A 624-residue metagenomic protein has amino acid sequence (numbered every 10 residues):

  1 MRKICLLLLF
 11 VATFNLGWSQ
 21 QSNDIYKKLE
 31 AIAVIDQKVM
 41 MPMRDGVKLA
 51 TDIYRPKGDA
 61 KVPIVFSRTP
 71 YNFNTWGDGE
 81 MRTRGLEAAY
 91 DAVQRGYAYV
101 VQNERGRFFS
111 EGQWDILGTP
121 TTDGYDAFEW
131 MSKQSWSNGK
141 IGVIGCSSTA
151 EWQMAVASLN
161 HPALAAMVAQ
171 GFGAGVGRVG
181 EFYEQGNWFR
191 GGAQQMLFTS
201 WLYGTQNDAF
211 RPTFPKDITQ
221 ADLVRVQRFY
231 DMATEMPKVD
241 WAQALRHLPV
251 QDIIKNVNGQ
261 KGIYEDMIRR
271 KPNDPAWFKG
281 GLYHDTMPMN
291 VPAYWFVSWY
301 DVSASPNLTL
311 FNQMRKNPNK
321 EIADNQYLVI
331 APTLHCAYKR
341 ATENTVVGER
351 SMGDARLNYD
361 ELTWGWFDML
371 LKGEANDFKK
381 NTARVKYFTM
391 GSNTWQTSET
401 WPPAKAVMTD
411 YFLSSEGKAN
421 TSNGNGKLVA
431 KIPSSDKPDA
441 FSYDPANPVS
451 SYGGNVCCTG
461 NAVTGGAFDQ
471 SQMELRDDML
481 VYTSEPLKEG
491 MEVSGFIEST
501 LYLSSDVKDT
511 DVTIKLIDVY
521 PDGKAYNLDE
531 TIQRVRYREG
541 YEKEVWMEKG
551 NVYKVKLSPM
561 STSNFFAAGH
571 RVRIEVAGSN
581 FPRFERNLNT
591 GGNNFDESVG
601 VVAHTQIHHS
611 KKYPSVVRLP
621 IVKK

Functional and structural regions predicted by a protein language model:
N23-A60, T483-E489, M547: N-terminal cap/lid segment of alpha/beta-hydrolase-fold proteins
K57-K133, E181-F182, G186-F189, K339-R350 (+7 more regions): Cap/lid segment of the alpha/beta-hydrolase catalytic domain
R84, S305-Q326: Active-site-adjacent alpha-helix of alpha/beta-hydrolase-fold enzymes
G85, Q94, S158-N160, A166-P288: Accessory cap/linker subdomain of secreted extracellular hydrolases
W136-S148: Alpha/beta-hydrolase fold nucleophile elbow
A150-H161: Short glycine-enriched nucleophile-adjacent loop and the immediately C-terminal alpha-helix near the catalytic center
P215-K255, Y338, N344-K624: C-terminal, loop-rich substrate-recognition/catalytic regions characterized by aromatic stacking residues
M289, W295-V297: Short beta-strand/loop motif that positions the catalytic acidic residue of the alpha/beta-hydrolase fold
